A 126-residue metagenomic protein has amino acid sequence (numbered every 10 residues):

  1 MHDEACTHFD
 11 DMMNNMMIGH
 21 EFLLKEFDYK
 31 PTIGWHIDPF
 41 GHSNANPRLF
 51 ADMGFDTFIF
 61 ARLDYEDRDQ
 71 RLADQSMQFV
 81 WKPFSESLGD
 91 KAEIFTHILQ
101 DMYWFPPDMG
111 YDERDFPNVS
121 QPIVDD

Functional and structural regions predicted by a protein language model:
M1-D126: Catalytic-domain carbohydrate-binding cleft regions of carbohydrate-active enzymes
